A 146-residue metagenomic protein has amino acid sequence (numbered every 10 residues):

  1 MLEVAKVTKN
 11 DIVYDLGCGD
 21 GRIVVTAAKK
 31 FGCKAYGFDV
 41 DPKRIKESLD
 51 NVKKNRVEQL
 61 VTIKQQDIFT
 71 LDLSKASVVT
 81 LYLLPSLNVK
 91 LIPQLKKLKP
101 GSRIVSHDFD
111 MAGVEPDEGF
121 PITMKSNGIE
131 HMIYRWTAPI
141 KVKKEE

Functional and structural regions predicted by a protein language model:
M1-N10: Conserved alpha-helix/loop element of class I SAM-dependent methyltransferases that forms part of the SAM/SAH-binding
N10-G19: Conserved class I S-adenosyl-L-methionine
G21-V25: Glycine-rich SAM-binding Motif I of class I
K34-D39: Conserved SAM-binding motif I beta-strand of class I
I45-K75: S-adenosyl-L-methionine
S74-K90: A short SAM/SAH-binding and catalytic strip from SAM-dependent methyltransferases
S86-E146: C-terminal substrate-binding/active-site "lid" region of AdoMet-derived donor-dependent transferases
